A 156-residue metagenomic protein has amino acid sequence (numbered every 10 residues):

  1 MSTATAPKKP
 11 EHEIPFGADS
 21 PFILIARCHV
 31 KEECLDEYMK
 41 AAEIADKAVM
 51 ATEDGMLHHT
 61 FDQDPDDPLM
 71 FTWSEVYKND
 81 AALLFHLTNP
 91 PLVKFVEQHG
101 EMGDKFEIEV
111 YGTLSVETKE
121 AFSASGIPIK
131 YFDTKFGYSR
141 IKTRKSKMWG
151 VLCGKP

Functional and structural regions predicted by a protein language model:
M1-S2, V96: Short intrinsically disordered, low-complexity coil segments enriched in acidic
S2-F71, K78-T88, E101-P156: Short S/T/G/P-rich N-terminal loop/turn motif that feeds into the first structured element of a domain
P91-E97: A short, acidic, amphipathic alpha-helical segment used as a generic capping/interface helix at domain edges
